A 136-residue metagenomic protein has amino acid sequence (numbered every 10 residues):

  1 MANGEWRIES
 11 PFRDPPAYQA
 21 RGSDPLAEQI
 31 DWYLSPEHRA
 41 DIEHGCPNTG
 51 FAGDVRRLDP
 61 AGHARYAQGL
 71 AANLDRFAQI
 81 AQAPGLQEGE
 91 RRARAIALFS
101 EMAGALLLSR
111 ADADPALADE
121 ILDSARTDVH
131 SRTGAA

Functional and structural regions predicted by a protein language model:
M1-E5: HTH DNA-binding helix-turn interface
W6, S10-G45, E88: Hydrophobic alpha-helical connector segments
F12-Q19, E37, V55, D59 (+2 more regions): Short amphipathic alpha-helical interaction patches enriched in hydrophobic/aromatic residues with interspersed Lys/Arg
D24, D59-Q68, A81-A136: Hydrophobic/aromatic-rich alpha-helical bundle segments in the mid-to-C-terminal region
P25-E28, A40-A67: Amphipathic alpha-helical segments used for helix-helix packing
Q29, Y33, N48-A52, L98-M102: Short alpha-helical scaffolding segments that buttress acidic/His motifs in well-ordered protein cores
W32, G50, R76, L107 (+2 more regions): Alpha-helical scaffold segments in soluble metabolic enzymes
L70-I80: Active-site oxyanion/phosphate-handling segment shared across diverse enzymes
